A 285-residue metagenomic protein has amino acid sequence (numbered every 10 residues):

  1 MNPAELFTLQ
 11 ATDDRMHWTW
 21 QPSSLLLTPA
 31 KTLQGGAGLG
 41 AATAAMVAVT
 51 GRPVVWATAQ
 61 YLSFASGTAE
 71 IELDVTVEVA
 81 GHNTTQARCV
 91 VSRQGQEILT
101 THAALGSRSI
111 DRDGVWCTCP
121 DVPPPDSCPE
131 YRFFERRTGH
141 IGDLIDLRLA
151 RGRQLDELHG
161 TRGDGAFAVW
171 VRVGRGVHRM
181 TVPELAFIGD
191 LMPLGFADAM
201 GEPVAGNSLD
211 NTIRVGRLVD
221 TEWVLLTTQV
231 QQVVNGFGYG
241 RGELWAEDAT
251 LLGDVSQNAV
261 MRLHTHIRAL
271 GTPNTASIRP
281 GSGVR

Functional and structural regions predicted by a protein language model:
M1-R285: Terminal targeting signals and extreme-terminal segments of soluble enzymes
